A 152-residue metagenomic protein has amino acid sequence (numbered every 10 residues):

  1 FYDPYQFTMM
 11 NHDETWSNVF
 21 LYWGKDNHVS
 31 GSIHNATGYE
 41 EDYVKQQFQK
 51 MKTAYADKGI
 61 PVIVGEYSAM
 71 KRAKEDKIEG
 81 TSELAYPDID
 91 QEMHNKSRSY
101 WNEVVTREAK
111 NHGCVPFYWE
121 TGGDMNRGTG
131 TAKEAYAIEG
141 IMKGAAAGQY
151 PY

Functional and structural regions predicted by a protein language model:
F1-E75, K110: Glycoside hydrolase catalytic-domain groove-lining segments
K74-Y152: Aromatic-rich peripheral "rim/lid" segments of glycoside hydrolase catalytic domains that contact and position glycan
